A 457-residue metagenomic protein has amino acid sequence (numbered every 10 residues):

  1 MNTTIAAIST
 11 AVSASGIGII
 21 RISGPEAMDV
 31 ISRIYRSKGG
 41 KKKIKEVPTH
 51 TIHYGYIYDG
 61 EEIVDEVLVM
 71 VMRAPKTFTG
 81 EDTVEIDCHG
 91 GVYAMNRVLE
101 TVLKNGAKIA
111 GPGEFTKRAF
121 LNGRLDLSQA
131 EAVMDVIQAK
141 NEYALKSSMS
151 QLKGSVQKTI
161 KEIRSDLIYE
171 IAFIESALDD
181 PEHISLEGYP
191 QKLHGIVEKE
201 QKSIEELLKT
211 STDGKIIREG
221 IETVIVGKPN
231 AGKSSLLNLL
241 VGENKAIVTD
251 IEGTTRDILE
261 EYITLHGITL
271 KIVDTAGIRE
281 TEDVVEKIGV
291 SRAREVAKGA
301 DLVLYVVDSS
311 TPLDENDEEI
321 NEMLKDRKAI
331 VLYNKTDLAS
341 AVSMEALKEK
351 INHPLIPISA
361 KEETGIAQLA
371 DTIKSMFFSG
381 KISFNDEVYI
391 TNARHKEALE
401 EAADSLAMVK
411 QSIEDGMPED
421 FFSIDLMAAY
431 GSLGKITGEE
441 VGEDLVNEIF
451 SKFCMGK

Functional and structural regions predicted by a protein language model:
M1-K146, S150, G154, I330: A glycine-rich (often HGG/GG-containing) alpha/beta subdomain
N2-I8, V12, E142-T264, T281-D283 (+1 more regions): C-terminal-of-GTPase-core extension/linker across diverse P-loop GTPases
S15-I17, H50-I52, G299-V303, D326-A329 (+1 more regions): Short glycine-/polar-rich loops that comprise or flank the Walker A/P-loop and associated switch/sensor motifs
I22, G90, L240, T275 (+2 more regions): Glycine-rich, N-terminal phosphate-binding loop of Rossmann-like dinucleotide-binding domains
H53-D65, V69-R73, G253-T281, G299-L302: Switch I (G2) and immediately adjacent beta-strands of P-loop GTPase domains
K108, T269-K271, P354: Conserved beta-strand segments of alpha/beta enzyme cores
I272, V306, L332: Generic enzyme active-site microenvironment
E286-S310: Inter-motif core of Ras-like GTPase G domains
